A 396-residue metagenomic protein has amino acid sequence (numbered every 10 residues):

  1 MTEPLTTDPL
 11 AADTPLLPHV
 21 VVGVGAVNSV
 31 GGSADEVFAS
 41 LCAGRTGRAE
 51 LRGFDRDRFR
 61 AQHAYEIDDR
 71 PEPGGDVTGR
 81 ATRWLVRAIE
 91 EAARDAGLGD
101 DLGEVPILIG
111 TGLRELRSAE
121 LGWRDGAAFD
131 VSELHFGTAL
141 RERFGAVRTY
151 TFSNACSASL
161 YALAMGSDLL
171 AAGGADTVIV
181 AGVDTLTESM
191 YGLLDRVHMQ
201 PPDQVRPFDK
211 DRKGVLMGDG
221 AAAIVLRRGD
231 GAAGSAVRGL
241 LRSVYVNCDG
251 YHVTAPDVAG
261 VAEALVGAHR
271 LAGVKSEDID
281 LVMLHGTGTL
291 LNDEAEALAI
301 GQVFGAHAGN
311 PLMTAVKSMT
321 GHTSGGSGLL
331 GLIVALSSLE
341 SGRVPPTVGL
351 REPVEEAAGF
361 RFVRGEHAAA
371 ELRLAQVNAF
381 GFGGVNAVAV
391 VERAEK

Functional and structural regions predicted by a protein language model:
E3-L5, L10, T14, V30 (+4 more regions): Conserved active-site "lid/cap" helical segment
L5, D13-L16, A49-R83, R114-S167 (+4 more regions): Conserved catalytic cysteine-centered active-site region of acyl-thioester-dependent Claisen-condensing enzymes
D8-D13, D95-L108, T138-R148, A171-V178 (+6 more regions): Structural signature of cysteine-dependent C-C bond-forming condensing enzymes
P18, G25, L121, V147-A164 (+6 more regions): Cysteine-centered functional microenvironments
P18-V22, V27, A34-D35, A39-Q62 (+2 more regions): Condensing-enzyme catalytic core mediating Claisen C-C bond formation in acyl metabolism
V21-G23, L41, I89, I107 (+8 more regions): Conserved small-residue
G32, E36, D76, R80-R87 (+12 more regions): Conserved active-site and cofactor/substrate-binding residues in soluble primary-metabolism enzymes
G110-G112, G182-D184, F380: Short, well-ordered beta-to-alpha junction loops that form the rim of enzyme active sites and present histidine/acidic
